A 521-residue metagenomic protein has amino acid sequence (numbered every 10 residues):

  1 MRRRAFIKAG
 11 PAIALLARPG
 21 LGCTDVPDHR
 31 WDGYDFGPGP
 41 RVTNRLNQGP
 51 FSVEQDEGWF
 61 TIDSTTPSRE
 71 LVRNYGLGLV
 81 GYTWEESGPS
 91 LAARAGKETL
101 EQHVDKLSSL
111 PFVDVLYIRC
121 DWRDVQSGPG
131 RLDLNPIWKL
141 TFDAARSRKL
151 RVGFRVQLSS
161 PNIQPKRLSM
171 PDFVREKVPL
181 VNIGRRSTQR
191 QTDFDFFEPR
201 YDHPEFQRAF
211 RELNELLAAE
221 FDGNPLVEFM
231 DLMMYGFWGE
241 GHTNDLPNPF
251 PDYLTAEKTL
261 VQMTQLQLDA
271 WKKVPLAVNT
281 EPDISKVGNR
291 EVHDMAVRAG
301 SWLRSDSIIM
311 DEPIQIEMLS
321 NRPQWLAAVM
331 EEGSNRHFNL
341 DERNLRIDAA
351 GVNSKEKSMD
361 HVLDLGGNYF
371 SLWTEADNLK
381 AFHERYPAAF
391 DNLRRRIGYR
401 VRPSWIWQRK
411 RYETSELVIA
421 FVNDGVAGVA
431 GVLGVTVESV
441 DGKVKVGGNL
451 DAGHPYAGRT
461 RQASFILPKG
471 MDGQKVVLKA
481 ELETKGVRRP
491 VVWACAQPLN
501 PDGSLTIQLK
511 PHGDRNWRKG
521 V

Functional and structural regions predicted by a protein language model:
A5-D25: N-terminal export signals
H29-V115, D124, P136-L140, A144 (+5 more regions): Non-catalytic accessory regions flanking glycosidase/transglycosidase catalytic cores in CAZymes
D35-Q102, F112-D114, R146-L150, E228-A376: Catalytic-core regions of glycoside hydrolase
L110, I118-N182: Aromatic-lined substrate-binding rim segments of carbohydrate-active enzymes
T141-R146, D195-F229, M263: An active-site-proximal structural segment forming one wall of the substrate-binding cleft that immediately precedes
S160-E215: Active-site-adjacent "subsite" loops/lids of carbohydrate-active enzymes
K355-W405: Catalytic cores of secreted or luminal carbohydrate-active enzymes
R395-V521: Extracellular/luminal regions of secreted and cell-surface proteins that mediate adhesion/ECM remodeling
